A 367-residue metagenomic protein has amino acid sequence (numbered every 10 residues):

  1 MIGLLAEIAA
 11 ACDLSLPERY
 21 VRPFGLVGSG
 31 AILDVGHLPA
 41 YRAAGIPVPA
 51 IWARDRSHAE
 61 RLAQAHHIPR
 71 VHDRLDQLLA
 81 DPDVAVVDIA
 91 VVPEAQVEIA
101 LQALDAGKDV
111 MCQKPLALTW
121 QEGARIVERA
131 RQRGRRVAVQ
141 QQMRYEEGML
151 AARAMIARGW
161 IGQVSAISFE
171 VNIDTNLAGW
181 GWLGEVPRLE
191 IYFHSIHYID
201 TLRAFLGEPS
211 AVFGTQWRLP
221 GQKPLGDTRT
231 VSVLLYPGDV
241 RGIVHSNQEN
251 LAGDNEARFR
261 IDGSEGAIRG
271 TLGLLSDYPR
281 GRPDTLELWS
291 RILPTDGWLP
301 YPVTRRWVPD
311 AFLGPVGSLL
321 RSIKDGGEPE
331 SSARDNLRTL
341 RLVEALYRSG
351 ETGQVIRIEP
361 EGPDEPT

Functional and structural regions predicted by a protein language model:
M1-Y20, V86-D88, S318-T367: C-terminal helix-rich "cap/oligomerization" subdomain common to oxidoreductases
I2-A9, F193, I199-Y278, L313-G326 (+2 more regions): Contiguous beta-strand/loop segments that form the cofactor/metal-binding neighborhood of enzyme cores
I2-H66: N-terminal Rossmann-like dinucleotide-binding module
I32, R54, T304-V316: Active-site loop of classical SDR/Rossmann-like NAD(P)-dependent oxidoreductases, centered on the catalytic Tyr-X3-Lys
H66-R129: Beta-loop-alpha module in the N-terminal Rossmann-like domain of NAD(P)-dependent dehydrogenases, especially those
H72, M111-C112, V137-V139, S168 (+2 more regions): Hydrophobic residues in well-ordered beta-strands that form the structural core
R136, M143-P224, T230, G353: Predominantly a Rossmann-like dinucleotide-binding segment in NAD(P)-dependent oxidoreductases
